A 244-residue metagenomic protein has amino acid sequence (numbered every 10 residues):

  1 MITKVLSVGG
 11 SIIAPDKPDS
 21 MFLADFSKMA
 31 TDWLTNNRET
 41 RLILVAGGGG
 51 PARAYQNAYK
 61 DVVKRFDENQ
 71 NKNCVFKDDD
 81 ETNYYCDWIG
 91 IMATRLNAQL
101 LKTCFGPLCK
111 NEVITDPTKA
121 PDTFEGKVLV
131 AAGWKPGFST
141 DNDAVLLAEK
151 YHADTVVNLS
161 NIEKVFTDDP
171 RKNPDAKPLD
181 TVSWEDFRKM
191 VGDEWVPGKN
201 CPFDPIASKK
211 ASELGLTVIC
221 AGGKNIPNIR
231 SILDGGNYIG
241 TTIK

Functional and structural regions predicted by a protein language model:
M1-K244: C-terminal catalytic "cap/lid" subdomain
